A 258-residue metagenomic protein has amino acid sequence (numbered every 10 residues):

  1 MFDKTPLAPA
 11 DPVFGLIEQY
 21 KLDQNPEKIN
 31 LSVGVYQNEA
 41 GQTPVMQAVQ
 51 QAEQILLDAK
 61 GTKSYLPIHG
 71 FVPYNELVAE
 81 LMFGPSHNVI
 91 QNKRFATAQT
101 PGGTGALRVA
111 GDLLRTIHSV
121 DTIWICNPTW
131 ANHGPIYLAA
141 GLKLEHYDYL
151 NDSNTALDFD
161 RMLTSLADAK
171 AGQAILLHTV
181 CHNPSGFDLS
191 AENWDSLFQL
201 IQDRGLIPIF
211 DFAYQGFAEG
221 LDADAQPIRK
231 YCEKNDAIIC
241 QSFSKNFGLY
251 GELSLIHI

Functional and structural regions predicted by a protein language model:
M1-L66, G70, L77-E80, G84: N-terminal "arm"/small-domain region of PLP-dependent enzymes with the aminotransferase-like
I55, G61-D203, Q215-F217, A225-Q226 (+1 more regions): Conserved core of the PLP fold type I
A174, I207, A237-I238: Hydrophobic "anchor" residues on beta-strands that sit immediately upstream of conserved functional sites
F212: Walker B catalytic acidic pair
A223-S244: Conserved active-site segment immediately N-terminal to the catalytic lysine that forms the internal aldimine
L249-E252: Short glycine/proline-enriched turns and hinge-like loops at secondary-structure junctions
I256-I258: Conserved small/polar residues in nucleotide/adenosyl-binding loops
